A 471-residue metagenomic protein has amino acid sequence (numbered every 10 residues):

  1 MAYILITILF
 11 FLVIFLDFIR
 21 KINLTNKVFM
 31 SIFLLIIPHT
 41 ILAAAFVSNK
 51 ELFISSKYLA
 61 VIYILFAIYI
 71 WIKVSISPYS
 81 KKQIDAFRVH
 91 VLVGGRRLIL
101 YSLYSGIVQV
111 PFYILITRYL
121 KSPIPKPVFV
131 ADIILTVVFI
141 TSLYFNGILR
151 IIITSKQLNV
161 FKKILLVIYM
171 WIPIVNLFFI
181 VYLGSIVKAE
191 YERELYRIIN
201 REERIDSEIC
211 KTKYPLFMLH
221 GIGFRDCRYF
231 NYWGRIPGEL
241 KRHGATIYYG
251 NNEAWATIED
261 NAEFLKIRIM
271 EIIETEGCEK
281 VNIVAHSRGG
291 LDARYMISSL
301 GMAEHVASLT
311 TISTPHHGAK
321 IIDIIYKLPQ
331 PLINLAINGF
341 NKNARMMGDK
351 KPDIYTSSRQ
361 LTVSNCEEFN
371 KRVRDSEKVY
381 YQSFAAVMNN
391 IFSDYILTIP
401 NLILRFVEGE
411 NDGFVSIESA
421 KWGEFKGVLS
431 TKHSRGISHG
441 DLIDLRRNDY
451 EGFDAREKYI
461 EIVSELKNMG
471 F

Functional and structural regions predicted by a protein language model:
M1-Y229: Flexible, membrane-associating and regulatory peripheral segments of lipid-active enzymes
F11, T40, N252-E253, I312-T314 (+1 more regions): Active-site-proximal beta-strand/loop segments in catalytic clefts of secreted hydrolases
V28, I41-S56, H220, I247 (+2 more regions): Serine-dependent carboxylesterase/thioesterase catalytic core of lipase-like alpha/beta-hydrolase/SGNH enzymes
S56-A60, I64, I68-V130, T311-F471: Helical cap/lid subdomain of alpha/beta-hydrolase-fold lipid enzymes that gates access to the catalytic pocket
F179, D226-C227, A293-Y295, A319 (+1 more regions): Generic hydrophobic alpha-helical membrane-span motif
E208-K280: Active-site catalytic motif of lipid deacylating hydrolases and related acyltransferases
C210-K211, G301-E304, V373-E377: Extracellular/periplasmic catalytic domains that process cell-envelope and extracellular macromolecules
F224, W255, G289, H317 (+1 more regions): Surface-exposed, flexible loop/turn segments at secondary-structure boundaries
